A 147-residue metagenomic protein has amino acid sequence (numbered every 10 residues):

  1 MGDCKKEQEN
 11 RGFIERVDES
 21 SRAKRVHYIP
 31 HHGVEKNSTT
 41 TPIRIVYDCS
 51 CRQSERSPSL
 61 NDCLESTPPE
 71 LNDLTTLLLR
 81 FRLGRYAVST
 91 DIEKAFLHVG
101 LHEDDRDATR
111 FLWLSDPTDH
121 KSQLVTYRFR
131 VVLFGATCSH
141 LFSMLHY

Functional and structural regions predicted by a protein language model:
M1-D18: Amphipathic alpha-helical
M1-K5, F142, H146-Y147: Short, compositionally biased segments
E15-L145: Catalytic-core region of right-hand nucleic acid polymerases
